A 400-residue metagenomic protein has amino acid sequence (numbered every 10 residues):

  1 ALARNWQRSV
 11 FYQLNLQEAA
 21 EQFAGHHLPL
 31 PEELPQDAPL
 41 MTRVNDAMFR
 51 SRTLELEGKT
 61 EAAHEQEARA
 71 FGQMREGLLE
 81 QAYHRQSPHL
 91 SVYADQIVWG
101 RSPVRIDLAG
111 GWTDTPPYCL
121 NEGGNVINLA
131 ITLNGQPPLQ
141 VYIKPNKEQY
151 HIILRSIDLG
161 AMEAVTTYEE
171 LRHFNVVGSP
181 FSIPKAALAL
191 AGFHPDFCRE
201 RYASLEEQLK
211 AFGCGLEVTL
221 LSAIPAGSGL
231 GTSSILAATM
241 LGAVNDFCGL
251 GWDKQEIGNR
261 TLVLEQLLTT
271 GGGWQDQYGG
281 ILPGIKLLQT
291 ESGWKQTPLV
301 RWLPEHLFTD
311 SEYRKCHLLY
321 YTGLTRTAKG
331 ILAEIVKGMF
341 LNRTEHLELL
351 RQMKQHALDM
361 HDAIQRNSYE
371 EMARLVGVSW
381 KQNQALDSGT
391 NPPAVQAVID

Functional and structural regions predicted by a protein language model:
A1-K210, L221, N259-G271, Q277-D400: C-terminal nucleotide
A187, A226-S228: Helix-loop-helix module between adjacent transmembrane segments
C214-L220: Flexible, acidic active-site loops/lids enriched in D/E/S/T/G that coordinate Mg2+ and/or position polar
S228-L250: DPxDG-like acidic metal-binding loop motif
T232, D253, E345, L349: Conserved acidic
F247-K254, T297: Inter-helical turn/loop segments and adjacent helix faces that build the functional surface of alpha-helical bundle
